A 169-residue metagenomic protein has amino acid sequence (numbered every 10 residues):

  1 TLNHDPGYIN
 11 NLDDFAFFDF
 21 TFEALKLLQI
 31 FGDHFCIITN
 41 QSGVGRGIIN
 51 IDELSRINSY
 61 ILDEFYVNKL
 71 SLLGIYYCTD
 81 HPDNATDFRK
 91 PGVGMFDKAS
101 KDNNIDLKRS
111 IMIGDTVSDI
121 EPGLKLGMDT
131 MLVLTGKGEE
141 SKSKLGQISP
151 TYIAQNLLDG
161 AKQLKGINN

Functional and structural regions predicted by a protein language model:
T1-C36: Active-site neighborhood of HAD-like aspartate-dependent phosphohydrolases
L12-A16, I49-R56, K90-P91: Alpha-helix N-cap and loop-to-helix initiation/capping positions
K26-I30, Y66, L124: Anion (oxyanion) recognition and catalysis
G32, Q41-A85, D97-L107: Substrate-recognition/cap helix-loop segment adjacent to the acidic, metal-dependent catalytic center of Asp-based
T39, I75, G92, G123: Residue-level signal for inorganic ion chemistry
I57-G74, S143-K165: Structural recognition of alpha->loop->beta junctions
D87-I120: Conserved Lys-Pro-Asp/Glu-containing loop-to-beta segment of HAD-superfamily phosphomonoesterases, centered on
M112-Y152: Acidic, Mg2+-coordinating phosphoryl-transfer loop and its flanking beta/alpha structural elements, shared across
